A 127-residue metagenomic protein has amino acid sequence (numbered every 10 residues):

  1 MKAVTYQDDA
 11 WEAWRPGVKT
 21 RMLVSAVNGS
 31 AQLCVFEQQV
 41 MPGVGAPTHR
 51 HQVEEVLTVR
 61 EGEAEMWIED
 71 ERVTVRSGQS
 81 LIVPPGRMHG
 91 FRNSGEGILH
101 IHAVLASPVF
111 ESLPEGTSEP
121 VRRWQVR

Functional and structural regions predicted by a protein language model:
M1-Q32, G116-R127: A short, N-terminal "cap"/entry segment at the start of jelly-roll beta-barrel domains of the cupin/DSBH fold
K19, Q52-V53, E71, R87-M88 (+1 more regions): A generic "binding-loop/recognition-motif" signal
V35-E37, I82, E96-S112: A short hydrophobic beta-strand segment most commonly corresponding to one strand of the jelly-roll/cupin
V35-H51: Conserved short histidine dyad/triad with adjacent acidic residue
T48, M66-W67, V83, H89-G95 (+1 more regions): Short beta-strand His + acidic residue motifs that chelate non-heme Fe in jelly-roll/DSBH and cupin folds
E54-A64: Glycine- and acidic-residue-biased ligand/ion/polar-headgroup-sensing regions
E71-P85: Short acidic-glycine-tyrosine-enriched beta hairpin
